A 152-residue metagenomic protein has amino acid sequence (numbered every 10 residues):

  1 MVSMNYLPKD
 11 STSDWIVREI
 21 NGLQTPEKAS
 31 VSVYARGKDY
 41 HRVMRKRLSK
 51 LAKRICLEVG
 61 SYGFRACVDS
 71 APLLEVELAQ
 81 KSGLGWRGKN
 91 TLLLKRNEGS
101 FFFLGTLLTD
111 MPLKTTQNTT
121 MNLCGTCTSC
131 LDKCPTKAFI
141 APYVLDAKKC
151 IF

Functional and structural regions predicted by a protein language model:
M1-L123: Auxiliary alpha/beta "docking" domains used to position bulky ligands
S129-F152: Iron-sulfur cluster-binding cysteine motifs and their immediate structural context in ferredoxin-like electron-transfer
